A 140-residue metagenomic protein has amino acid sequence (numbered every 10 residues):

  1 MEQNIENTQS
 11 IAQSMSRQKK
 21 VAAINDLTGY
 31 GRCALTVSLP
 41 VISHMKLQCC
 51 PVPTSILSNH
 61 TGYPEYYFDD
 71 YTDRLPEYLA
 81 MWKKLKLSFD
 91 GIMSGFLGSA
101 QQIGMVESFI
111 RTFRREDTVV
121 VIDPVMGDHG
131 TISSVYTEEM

Functional and structural regions predicted by a protein language model:
E2-D90: Small-residue (G/A/S/T)-rich helix-start motifs and N-terminal tracts that mark the onset
S94-M140: Conserved beta-alpha-beta core of the PfkB/ribokinase-like small-molecule kinase fold
